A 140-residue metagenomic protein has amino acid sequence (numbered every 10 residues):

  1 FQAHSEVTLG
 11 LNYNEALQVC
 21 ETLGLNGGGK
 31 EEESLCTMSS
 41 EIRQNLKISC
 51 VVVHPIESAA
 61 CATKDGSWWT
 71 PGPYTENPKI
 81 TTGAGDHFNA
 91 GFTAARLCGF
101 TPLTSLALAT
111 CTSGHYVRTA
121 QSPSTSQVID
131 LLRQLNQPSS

Functional and structural regions predicted by a protein language model:
A3, C20-S140: Conserved phosphate-binding/catalytic region of the ribokinase-like
H4-A16: Non-cysteine beta-strand/loop elements that form the S-adenosyl-L-methionine
